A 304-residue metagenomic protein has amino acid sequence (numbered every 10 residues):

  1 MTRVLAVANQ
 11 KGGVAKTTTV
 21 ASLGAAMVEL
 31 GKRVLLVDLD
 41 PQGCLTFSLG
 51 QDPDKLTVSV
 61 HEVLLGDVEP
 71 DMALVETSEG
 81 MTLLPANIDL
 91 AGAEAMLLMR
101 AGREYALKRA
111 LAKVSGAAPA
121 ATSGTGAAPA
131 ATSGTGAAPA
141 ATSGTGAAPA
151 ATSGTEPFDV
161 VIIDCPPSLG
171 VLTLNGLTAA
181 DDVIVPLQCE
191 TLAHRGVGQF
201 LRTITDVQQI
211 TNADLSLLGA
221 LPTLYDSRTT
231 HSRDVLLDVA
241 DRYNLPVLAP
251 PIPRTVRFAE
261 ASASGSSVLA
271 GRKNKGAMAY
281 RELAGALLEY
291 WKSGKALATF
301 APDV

Functional and structural regions predicted by a protein language model:
M1-V304: P-loop NTP-binding core
